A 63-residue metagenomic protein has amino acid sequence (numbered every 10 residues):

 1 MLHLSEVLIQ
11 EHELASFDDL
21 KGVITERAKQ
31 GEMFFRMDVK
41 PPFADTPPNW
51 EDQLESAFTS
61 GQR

Functional and structural regions predicted by a protein language model:
M1-R63: Metal-dependent phosphodiesterase/phospholipase catalytic core, i.e., the His/Asp/Glu-rich active-site region
